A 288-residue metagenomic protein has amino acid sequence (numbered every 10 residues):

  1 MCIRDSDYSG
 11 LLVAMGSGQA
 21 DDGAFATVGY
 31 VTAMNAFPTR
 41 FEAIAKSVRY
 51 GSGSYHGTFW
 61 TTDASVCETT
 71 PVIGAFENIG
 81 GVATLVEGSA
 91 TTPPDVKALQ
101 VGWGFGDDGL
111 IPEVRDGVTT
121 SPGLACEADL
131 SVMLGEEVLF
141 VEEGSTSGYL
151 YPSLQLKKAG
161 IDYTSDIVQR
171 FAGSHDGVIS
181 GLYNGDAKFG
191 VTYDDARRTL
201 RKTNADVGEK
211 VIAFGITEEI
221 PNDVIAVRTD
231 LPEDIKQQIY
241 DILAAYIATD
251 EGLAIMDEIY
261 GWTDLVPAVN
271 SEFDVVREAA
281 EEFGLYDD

Functional and structural regions predicted by a protein language model:
M1-D5: Conserved small/polar residues in nucleotide/adenosyl-binding loops
S9-G23, A36-F37, S131, H175-D195: Short helices/loops that flank or line small-molecule/ion binding pockets
L11-W60: N-terminal segment of the mature folded domain
A24-T39, P152-K158, Y183-N184, K188-E209: A ligand-binding cleft/hinge motif common to bilobed small-molecule-binding domains
T27-Y30, P38, R49, T62-V66 (+4 more regions): Solvent-exposed coil/turn segments that connect beta secondary-structure elements in extracytoplasmic/periplasmic
V28, G53-S180, N184, Y260: Bilobed "Venus flytrap"/periplasmic-binding protein-like clamshell domains and structurally analogous long
F41-S52, V168, R201-E219: Short beta-strand->loop
V227, L231-D288: An extracytoplasmic/periplasmic, membrane-proximal ligand-sensing/linker region
